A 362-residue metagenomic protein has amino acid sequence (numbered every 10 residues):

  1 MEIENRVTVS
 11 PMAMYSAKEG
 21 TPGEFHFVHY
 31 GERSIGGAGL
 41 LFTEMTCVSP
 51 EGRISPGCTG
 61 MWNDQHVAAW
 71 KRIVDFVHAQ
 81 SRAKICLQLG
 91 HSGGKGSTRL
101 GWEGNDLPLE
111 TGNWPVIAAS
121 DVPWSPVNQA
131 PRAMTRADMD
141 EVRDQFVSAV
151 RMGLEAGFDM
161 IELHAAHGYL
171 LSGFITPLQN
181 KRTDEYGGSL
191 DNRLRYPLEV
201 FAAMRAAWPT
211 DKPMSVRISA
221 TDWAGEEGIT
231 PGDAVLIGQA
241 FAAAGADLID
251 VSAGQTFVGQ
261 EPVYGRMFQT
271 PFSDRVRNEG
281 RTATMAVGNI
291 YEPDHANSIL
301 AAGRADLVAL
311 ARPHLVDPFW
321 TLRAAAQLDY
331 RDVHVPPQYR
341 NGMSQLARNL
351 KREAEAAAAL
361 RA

Functional and structural regions predicted by a protein language model:
M1-A362: Flavin-dependent oxidoreductase catalytic cores
